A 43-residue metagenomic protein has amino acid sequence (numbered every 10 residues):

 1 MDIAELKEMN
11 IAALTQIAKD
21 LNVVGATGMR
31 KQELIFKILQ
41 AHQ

Functional and structural regions predicted by a protein language model:
M1-Q43: Basic helix-extension-helix modules of the SAP/HeH family
